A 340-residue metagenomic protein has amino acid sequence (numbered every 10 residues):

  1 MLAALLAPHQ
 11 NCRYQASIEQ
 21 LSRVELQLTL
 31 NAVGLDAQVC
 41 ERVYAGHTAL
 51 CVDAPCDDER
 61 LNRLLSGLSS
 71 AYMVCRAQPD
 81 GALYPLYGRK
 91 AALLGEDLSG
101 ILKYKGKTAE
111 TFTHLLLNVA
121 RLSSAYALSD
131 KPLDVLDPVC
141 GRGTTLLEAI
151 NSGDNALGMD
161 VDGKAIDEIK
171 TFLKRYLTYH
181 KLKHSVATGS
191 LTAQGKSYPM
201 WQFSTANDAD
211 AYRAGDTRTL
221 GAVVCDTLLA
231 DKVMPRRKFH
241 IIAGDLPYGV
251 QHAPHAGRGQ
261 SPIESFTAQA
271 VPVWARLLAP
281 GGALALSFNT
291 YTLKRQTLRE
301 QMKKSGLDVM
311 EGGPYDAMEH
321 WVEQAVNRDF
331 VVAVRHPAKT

Functional and structural regions predicted by a protein language model:
M1-L28, L50, A54-R60, S66-L68 (+2 more regions): Class I S-adenosyl-L-methionine-dependent methyltransferase catalytic core
L30-D36: Short secondary-structure junctions
V39-A45: Short beta-strand
